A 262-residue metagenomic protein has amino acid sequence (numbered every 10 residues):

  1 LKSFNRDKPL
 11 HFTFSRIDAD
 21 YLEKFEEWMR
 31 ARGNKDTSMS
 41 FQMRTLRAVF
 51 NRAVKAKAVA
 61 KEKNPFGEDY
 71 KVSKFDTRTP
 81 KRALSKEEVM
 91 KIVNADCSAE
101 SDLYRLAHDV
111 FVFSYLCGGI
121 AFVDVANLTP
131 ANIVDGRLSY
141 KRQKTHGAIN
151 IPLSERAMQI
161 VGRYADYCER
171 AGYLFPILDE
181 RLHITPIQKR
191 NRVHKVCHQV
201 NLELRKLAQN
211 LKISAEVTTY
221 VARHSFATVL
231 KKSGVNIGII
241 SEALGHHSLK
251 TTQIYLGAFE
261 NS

Functional and structural regions predicted by a protein language model:
L1-T79, A95-S98: N-terminal core-binding DNA-recognition domain of tyrosine recombinases/integrases
D20, G67-D69, N127-D166, E180: Conserved tyrosine-mediated DNA breakage-rejoining catalytic core shared by Y-recombinases
S40, N64-F122, A126: Basic, Lys/Arg- and aromatic-enriched nucleic-acid-binding interface segment
N51-E62, S114-D135: Short, charged phosphate-coordinating catalytic segments
A83, R142-H146, R181, L244-S262: Catalytic-site neighborhood detector that most strongly recognizes the C-terminal catalytic loop/helix of tyrosine
V89-M90, S154-S214: Active-site/catalytic core of tyrosine-dependent DNA strand-transfer enzymes
A99-D102, C168-R170, R192, N201-E242: Short, basic (Lys/Arg/His-rich) helix/loop patches that form interaction surfaces in the mid-to-C-terminal regions
A131-R137, I213-A215, V235-I254: Short, polar N-cap/turn motifs at the start of nucleic acid-interacting alpha helices
